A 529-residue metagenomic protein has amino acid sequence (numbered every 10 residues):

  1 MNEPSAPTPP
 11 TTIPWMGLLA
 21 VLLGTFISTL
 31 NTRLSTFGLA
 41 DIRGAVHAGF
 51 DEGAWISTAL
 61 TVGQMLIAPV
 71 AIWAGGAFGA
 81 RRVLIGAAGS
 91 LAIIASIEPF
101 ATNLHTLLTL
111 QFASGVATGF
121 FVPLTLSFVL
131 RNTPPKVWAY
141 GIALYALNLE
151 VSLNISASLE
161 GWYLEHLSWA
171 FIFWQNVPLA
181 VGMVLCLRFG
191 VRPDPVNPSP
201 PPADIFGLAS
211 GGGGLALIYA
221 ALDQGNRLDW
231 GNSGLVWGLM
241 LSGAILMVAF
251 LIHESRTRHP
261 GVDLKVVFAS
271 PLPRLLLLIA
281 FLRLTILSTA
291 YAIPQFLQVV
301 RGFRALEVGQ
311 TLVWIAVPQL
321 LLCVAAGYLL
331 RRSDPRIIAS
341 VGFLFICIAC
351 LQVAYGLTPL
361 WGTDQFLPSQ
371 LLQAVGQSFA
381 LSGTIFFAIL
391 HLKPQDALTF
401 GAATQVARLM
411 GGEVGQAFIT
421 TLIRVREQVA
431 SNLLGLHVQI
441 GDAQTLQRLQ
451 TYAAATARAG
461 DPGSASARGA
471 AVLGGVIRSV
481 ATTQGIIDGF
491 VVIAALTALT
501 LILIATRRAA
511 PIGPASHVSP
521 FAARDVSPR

Functional and structural regions predicted by a protein language model:
M1-P10: Short, Lys/Arg-rich, polar N-terminal cytosolic tail immediately upstream of the first transmembrane signal-anchor
N2, L409-A509, G513-R529: Hydrophobic transmembrane architecture of multi-pass small-molecule transporters
P14-L30, S35-F37, V46-A59, M65-A68 (+8 more regions): 12-transmembrane solute porter fold
F37, A68-G207: Helix-loop-helix hairpins in multi-pass membrane proteins, especially solute transporters
L39-I42, V129, Y163, V191 (+5 more regions): Hydrophobic alpha-helical interface/terminus motif in multipass membrane transporters
S90-F100, L179-C186, I245-A249, L321 (+2 more regions): Transmembrane-helix signature of multi-pass solute transporters
A101-T102, P134, G190-P193, N226-R227 (+5 more regions): Short helix-capping/hinge motifs at transmembrane helix termini and TM-loop junctions
W162-L278, L282-T285, Q484, F490-V492: Hydrophobic transmembrane-helix bundles of small-molecule transporters
